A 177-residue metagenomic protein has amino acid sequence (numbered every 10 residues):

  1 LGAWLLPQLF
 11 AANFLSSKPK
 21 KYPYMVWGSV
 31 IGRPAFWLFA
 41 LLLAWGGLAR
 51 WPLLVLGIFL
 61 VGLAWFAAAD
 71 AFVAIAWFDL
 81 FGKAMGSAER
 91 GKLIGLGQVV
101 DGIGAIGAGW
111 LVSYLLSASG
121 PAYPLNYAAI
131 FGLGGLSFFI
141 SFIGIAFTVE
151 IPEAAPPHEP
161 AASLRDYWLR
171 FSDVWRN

Functional and structural regions predicted by a protein language model:
L1-P19, P23-A35, I58-A122, Y127-E150: Substrate-agnostic recognition of the 12-TM MFS/MFS-like secondary transporter fold
K20, R50-W51, P121-A122, E159-S163: Alpha-helix capping and helix-coil boundary motifs
G28-L53, A118: C-terminal ends and interior cores of transmembrane alpha-helices in multi-pass membrane transporters/permeases
L43-A44, W110, P157-E159: Short, charged/polar low-complexity linear motifs in solvent-exposed/disordered segments
G47, S117-P121, D173-R176: Secondary-structure boundary motif
G47-A49, G144-T148, P152-P156: Juxtamembrane/interfacial segments around transmembrane helices
I151-N177: Juxtamembrane intracellular "pre-TM" segments in multi-pass secondary transporters
